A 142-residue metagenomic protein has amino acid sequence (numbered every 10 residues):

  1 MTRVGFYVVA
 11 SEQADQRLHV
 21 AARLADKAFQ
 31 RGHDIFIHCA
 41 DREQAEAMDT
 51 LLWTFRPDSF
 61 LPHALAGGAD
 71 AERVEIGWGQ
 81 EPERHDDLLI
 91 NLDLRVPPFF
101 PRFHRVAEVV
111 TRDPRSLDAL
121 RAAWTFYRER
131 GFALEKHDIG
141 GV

Functional and structural regions predicted by a protein language model:
M1-R17: Glycine-rich phosphate-binding "P-loop"
G5-V8, D34-A40, L89-N91, E108-V109: Short hydrophobic beta-strand segments
G5-Y7, E75-G77, E135-H137: General small-molecule cofactor/ligand-binding pocket signal
E12-A14, E43-Q44, P82-R84, R95-F99 (+1 more regions): Short acidic, S/G/P-rich loop/turn micro-motifs used as interaction or catalytic elements
L18-A22, R121: Short amphipathic alpha-helical segment that frequently serves as the phosphate-/nucleotide-binding helix
A21-A69: Short, well-structured hydrophobic secondary-structure segments
G67-R105: Mid-chain, well-packed structural core segment of small domains
R105-V142: Glycine-rich, aromatic-bearing surface loops/beta-hairpins
